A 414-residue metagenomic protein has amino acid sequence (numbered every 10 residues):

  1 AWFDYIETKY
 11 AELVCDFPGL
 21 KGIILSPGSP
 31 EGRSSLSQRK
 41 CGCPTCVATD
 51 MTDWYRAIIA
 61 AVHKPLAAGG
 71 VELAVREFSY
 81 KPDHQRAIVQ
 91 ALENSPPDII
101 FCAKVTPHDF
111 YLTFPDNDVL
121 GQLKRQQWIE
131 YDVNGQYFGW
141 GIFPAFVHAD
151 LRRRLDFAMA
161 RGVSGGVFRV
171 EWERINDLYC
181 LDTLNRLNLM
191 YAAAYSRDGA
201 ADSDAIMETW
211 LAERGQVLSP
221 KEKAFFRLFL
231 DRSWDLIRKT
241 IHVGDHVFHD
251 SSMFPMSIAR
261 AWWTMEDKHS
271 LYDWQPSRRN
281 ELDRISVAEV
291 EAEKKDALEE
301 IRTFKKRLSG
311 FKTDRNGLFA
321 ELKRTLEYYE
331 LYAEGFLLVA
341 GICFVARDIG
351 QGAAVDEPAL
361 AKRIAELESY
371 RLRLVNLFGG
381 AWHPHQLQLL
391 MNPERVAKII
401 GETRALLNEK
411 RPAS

Functional and structural regions predicted by a protein language model:
W2-E208, E213-R214: Catalytic-core regions of glycoside hydrolase
A60, G70, I349-P358, S414: Solvent-exposed, well-ordered amphipathic alpha-helical segments that flank/support binding or catalytic loops
V170-V396: C-terminal non-catalytic alpha-helical accessory regions
Q388-S414: A cross-kingdom marker for long, charged
